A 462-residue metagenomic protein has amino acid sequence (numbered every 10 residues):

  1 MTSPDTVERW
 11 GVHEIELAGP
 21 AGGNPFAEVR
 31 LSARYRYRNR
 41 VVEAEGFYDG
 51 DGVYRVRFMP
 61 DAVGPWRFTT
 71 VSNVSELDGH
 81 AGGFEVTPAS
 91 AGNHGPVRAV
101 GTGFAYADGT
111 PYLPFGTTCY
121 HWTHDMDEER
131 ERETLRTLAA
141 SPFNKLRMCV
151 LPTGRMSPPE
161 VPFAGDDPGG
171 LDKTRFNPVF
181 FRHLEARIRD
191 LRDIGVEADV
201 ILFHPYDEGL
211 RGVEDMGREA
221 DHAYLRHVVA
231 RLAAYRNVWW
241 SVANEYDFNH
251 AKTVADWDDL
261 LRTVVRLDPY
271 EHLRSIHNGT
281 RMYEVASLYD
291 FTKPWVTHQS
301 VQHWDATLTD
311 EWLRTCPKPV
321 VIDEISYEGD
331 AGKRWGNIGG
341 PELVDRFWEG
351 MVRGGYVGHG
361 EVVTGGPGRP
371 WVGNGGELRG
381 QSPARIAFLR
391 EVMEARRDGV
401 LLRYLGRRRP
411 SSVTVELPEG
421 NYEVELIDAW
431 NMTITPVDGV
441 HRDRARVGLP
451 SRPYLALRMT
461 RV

Functional and structural regions predicted by a protein language model:
M1-N39, A44-F47, G83-A89: Non-catalytic, glycine-rich low-complexity segments
S3-D5, N24-P25, T110, G329-D330 (+2 more regions): Aromatic- and carboxylate-lined catalytic core of secreted/periplasmic carbohydrate-active enzymes
H13, G52-V56, A445: Short strand-edge motifs at loop-to-beta-strand transitions and within beta-strands of extracellular beta-rich domains
R34, R40-G103: Extended acidic/polar, glycine-enriched regions that form or flank non-catalytic beta-rich accessory modules
G46-Y48, V437-H441: Short beta-strand segments within Ig-like beta-sandwich modules, predominantly Fibronectin type-III
H94-H298, Q302-T307: Active-site mouth of glycoside hydrolases
V213-E214, H250-A255, A331-G340, P370-G375: Short, flexible/disordered intra-domain loops and linkers
E271, F291-P367: Catalytic-core region of carbohydrate-active enzymes that cleave or remodel glycosidic bonds
